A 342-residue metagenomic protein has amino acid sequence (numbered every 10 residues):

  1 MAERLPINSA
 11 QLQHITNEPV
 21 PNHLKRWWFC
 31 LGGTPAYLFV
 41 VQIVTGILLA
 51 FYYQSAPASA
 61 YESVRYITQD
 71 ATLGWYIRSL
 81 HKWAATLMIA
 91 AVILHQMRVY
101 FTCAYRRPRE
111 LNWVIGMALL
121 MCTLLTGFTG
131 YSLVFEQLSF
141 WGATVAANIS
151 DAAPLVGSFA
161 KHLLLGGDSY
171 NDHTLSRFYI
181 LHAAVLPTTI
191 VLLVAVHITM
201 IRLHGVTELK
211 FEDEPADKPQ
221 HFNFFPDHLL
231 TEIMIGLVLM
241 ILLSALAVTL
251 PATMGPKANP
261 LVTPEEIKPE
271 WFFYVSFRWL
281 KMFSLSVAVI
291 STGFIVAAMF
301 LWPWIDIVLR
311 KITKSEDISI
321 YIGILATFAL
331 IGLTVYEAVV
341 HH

Functional and structural regions predicted by a protein language model:
M1-M282, S286-H342: Membrane-embedded alpha-helical bundles that constitute the cytochrome b-like, heme-associated redox core of multi-pass
